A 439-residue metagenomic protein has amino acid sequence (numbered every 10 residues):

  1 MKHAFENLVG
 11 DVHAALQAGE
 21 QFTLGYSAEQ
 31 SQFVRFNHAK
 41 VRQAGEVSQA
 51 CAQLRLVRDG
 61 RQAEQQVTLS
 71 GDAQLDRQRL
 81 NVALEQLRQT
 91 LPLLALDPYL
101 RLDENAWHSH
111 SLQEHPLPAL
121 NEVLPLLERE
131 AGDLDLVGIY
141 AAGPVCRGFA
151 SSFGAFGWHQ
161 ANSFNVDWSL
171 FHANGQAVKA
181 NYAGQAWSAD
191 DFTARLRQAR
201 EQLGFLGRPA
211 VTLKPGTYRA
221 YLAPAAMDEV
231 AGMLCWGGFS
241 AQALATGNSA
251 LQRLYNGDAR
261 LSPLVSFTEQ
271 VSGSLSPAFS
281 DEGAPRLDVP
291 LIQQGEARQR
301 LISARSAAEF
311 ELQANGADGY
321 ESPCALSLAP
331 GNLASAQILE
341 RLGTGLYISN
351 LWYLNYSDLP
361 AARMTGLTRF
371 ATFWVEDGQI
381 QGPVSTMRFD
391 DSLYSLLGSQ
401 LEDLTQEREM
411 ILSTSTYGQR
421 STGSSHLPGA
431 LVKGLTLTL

Functional and structural regions predicted by a protein language model:
M1-P277, A284-L287, Q293-E296, Q379 (+2 more regions): Active-site bordering "gate/hinge" segments that shape substrate access to catalytic or cofactor-binding pockets
L254-L439: Dual-mode signal for accessory low-complexity, basic/Gly-rich regions
